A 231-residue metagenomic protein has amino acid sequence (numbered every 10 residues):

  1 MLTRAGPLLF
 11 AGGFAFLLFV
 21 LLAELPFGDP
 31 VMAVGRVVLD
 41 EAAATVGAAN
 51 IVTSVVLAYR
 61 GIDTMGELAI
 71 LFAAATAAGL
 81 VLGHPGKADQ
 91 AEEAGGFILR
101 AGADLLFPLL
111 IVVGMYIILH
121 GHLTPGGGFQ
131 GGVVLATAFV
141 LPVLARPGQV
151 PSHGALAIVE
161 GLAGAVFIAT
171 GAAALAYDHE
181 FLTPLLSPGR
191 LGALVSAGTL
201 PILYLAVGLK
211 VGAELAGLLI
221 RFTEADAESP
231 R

Functional and structural regions predicted by a protein language model:
M1-F16, S152-G164: Alpha-helical transmembrane segments and their helix-start/interface "positive-inside/aromatic belt" motifs in integral
A23-T45, L182: Interfacial/capping segments of alpha-helical transmembrane domains
D40-G47, V52-M65, R190-L205: Short aromatic-rich membrane-water interface segments that cap or initiate transmembrane helices in multi-pass membrane
I70-G79, A136-F139, V143, L203-L218: Hydrophobic cores of alpha-helical transmembrane segments in multi-pass inner/ER membrane proteins, independent
A75-A101, A225-R231: Cytoplasmic juxtamembrane regions at transmembrane-helix boundaries
I118-G127: Membrane-interface helix caps and helix-loop-helix hairpins in membrane proteins
G126-L135: Structural signature of hydrophobic alpha-helical transmembrane segments
L156-L186: A structural-propensity feature for long, helix-poor, extended segments
